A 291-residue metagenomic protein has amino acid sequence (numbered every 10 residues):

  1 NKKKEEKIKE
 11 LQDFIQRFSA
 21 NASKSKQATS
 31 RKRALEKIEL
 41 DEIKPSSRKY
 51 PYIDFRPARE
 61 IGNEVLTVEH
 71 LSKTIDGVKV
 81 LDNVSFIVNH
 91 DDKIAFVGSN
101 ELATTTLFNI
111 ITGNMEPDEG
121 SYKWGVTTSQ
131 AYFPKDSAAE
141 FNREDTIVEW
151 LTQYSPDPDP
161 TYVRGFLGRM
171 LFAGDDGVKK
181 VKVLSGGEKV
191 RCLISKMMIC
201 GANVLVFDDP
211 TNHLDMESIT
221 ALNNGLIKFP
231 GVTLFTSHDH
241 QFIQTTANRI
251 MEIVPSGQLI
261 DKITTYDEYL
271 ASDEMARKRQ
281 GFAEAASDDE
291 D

Functional and structural regions predicted by a protein language model:
N1, F55-D291: ABC ATP-binding cassette signature C-motif
N1-V80: Flexible nucleotide-interacting loop at or near the entrance of a catalytic core
